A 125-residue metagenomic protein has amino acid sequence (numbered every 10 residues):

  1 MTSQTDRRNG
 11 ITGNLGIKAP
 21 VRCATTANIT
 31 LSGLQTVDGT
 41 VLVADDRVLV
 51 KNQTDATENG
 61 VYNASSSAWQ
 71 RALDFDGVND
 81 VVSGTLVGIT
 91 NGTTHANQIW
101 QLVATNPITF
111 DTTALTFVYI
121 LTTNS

Functional and structural regions predicted by a protein language model:
M1-V37, A68-R71, F75-Q98, V103-S125: Glycine-rich, low-complexity segments
V41-N52, Y62-N63, T85-T90, I99-W100: Short hydrophobic/aromatic-rich beta-strand motifs
T54-A56: Short, charged beta-turn/beta-strand-edge "cap" motif at the junction between a beta-strand and an adjacent loop
E58-S67: Short beta-strand-centered aromatic/proline hotspots
